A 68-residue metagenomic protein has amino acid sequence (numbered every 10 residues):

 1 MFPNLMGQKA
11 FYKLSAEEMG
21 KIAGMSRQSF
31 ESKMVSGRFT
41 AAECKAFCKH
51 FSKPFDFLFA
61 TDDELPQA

Functional and structural regions predicted by a protein language model:
M6, E17, K45: Residues within the helices of the helix-turn-helix
G7-Y12, K21, S32, A42 (+1 more regions): Short, charged recognition helix plus adjacent turn of helix-turn-helix-like nucleic-acid-binding domains
E17, Q28, D56: Key DNA-contact positions within bacterial/archaeal DNA-binding proteins
I22, H50: Residues within the alpha-helical elements of helix-turn-helix
G24-F39: Recognition helix of helix-turn-helix/homeodomain-like DNA-binding domains that insert into the DNA major groove
S36-K49: Short, basic-rich loop-to-helix N-cap that marks the start of a DNA-contacting helix
